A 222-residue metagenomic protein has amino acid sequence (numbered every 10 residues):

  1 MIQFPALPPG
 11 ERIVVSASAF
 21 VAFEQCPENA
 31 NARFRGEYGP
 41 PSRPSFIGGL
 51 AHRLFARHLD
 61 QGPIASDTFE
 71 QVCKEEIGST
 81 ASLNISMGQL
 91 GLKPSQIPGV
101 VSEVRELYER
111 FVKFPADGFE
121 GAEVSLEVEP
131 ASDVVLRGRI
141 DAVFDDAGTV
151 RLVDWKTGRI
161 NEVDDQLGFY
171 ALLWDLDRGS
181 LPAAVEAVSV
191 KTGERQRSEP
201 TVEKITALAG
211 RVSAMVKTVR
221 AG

Functional and structural regions predicted by a protein language model:
F4-A6, G10, V14-V15, E162 (+1 more regions): Metal-dependent nuclease catalytic regions and adjoining charged, substrate-binding loops involved in nucleic-acid end
P9-R12, Q25-G39, G148-L152, M215-R220: Short amphipathic alpha-helical segments and their helix-coil junctions
A17-E70, K74, E123-V124: Nuclease catalytic cores
F34, D154-T157, A187-S189: Residue-level recognition of conserved beta-strand positions in structured domain cores
R43, I47, A51, Q96 (+3 more regions): Hydrophobic (often cysteine-bearing) scaffold residues that line and stabilize catalytic clefts of nucleotide/cofactor
R53-V124, E129: A non-catalytic, helix-rich entry segment at domain boundaries
L126-F169: Non-catalytic protein-protein interaction segments used by genome-maintenance enzymes to assemble and couple activities
